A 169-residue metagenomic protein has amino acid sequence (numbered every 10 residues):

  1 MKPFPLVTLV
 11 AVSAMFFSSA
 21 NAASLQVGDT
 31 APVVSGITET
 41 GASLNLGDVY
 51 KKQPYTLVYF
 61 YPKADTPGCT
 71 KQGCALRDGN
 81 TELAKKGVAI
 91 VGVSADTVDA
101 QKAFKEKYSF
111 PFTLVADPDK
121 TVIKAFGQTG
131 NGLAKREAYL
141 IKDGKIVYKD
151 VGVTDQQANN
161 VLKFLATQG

Functional and structural regions predicted by a protein language model:
P3-V33: N-proximal helix/coil linker or "cap" segments that precede and/or mark the start of modular domains
V34-Y55: A short beta-strand-turn-helix
L57-V58, I90: Hydrophobic beta-strand anchors of alpha/beta hydrolase catalytic cores
Y59-D65, A95: Aromatic-flanked redox-active Cys/Sec active sites in thiol-based oxidoreductases, especially the WC-centered
T70-Y108, V122: Structural microenvironment flanking redox-active thiols in thiol-disulfide oxidoreductases
V91, K105-R136: Short, internal strand/loop/helix patches that form the active-site neighborhood or redox-interaction surface
A134-G169: Thiol-/selenol-based redox modules, centered on thioredoxin-like and closely related oxidoreductase domains
